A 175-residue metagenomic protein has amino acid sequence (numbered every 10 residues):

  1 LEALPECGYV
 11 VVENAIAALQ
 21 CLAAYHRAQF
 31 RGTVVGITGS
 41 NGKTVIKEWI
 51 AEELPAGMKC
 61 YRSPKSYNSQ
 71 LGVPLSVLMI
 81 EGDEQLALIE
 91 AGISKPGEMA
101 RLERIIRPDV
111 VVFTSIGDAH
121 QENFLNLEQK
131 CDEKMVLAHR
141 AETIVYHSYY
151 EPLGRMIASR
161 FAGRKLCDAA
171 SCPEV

Functional and structural regions predicted by a protein language model:
L1, E142-V145, R164-K165: Hydrophobic beta-strand segments of well-ordered beta-sheets in folded domains
L1-A3, S148-P152, A170-C172: Short, polar loop motifs at secondary-structure junctions
L1-C21: N-terminal leader/targeting and accessory segments in enzymes
G8, K59, R164-K165: Conserved beta-strand segments of alpha/beta enzyme cores
V11, R62, C167-D168: A structural preference for short, hydrophobic beta-strand core positions in alpha/beta folds
N14, E90, S171: Active-site glycine-centered loops adjacent to acidic/histidine catalytic or metal-binding residues that shape
A17-T143, S148-R160: Phosphate-binding loop of NTP-binding sites
L127-C131, A162-V175: Adenine nucleotide phosphate-binding catalytic loops in nucleotide-utilizing enzymes
